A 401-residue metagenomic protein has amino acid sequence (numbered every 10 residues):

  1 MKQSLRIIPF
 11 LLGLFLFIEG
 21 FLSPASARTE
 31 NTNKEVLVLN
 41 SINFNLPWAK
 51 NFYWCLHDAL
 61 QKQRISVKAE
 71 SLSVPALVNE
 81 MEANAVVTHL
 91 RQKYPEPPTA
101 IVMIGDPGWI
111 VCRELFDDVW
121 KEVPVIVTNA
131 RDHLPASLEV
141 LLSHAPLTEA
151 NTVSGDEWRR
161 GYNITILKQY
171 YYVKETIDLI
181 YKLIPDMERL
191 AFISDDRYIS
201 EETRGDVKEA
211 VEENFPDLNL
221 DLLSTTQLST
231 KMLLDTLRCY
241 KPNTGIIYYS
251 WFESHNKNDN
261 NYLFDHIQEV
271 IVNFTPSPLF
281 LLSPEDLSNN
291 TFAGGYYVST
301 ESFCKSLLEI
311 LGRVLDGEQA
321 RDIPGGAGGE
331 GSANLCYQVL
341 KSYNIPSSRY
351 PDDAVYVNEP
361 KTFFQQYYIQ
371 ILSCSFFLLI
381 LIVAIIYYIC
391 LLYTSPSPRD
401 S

Functional and structural regions predicted by a protein language model:
M1-F10: Bacterial N-terminal signal peptides that target proteins for export
S4, F17-E19, T32: Generic N-terminal leader/processing signal
L5, P24-A27, P398: Compositionally biased regions
P9-G20: Bacterial N-terminal signal peptides
A25-L391: Short hydrophobic alpha-helices and adjacent helix-cap/hinge residues
Y393-D400: Conserved small/polar residues in nucleotide/adenosyl-binding loops
